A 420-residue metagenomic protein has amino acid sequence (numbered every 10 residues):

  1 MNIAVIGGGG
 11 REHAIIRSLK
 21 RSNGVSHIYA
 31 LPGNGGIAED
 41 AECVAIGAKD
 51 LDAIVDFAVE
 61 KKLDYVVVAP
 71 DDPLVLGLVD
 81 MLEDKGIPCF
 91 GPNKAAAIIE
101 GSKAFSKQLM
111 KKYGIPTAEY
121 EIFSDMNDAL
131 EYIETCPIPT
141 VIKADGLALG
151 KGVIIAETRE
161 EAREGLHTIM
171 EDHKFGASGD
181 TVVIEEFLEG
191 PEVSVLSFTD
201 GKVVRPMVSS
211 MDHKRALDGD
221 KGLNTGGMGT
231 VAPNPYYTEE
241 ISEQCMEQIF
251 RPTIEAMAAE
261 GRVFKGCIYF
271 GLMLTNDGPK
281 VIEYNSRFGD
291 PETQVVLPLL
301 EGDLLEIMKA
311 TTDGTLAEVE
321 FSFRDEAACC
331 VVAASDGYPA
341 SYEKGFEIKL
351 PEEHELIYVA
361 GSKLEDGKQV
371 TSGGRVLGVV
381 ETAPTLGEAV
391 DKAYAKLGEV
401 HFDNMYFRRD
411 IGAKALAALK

Functional and structural regions predicted by a protein language model:
M1-K94: ATP-binding N-terminal substructure of ATP-dependent carboxylate-amine bond-forming enzymes
R21, G36-A38, F90, K112-G114 (+12 more regions): Solvent-exposed alpha-helices and their adjacent loops that cap or buttress functional pockets in soluble metabolic
A38-A41, V55, I98-A104, L217-D218: Short, charged, surface-exposed secondary-structure boundary motifs
E100-T181, P235, E239-R251: Active-site nucleotide/adenylate-binding loops and adjacent lid/helix of ATP-dependent enzymes
A156-P291: Internal nucleotide-binding/catalytic subdomain
M246-I268, N285-H354: Active-site "cap" helix and flanking loop/linker of ATP-utilizing ligase/carboxylase catalytic domains
A310-K420: Peripheral (often C-terminal) accessory segments that flank ATP-dependent C-N-forming ligase machineries
